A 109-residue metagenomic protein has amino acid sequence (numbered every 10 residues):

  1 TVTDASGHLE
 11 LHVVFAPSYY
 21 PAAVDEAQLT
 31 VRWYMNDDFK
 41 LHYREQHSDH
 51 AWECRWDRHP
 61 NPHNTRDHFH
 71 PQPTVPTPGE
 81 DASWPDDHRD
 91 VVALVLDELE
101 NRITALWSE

Functional and structural regions predicted by a protein language model:
T1-Q28, Y34-N36: Negatively charged, low-complexity tracts enriched in Asp/Glu with abundant Ser/Thr
Y19-Q28, C54-F69, T77, L96 (+1 more regions): Acidic, Ser/Thr/Gly/Pro-rich low-complexity intrinsically disordered regions that serve as flexible linkers
A22-M35, D81-A93: Short, surface-exposed, charge-dense and proline/glycine-enriched linear segments
R32-D37, Y43, E98, A105: Generic detector of bulky aromatic hydrophobic side chains
D38-R89: An exposed acidic His-Trp-rich patch
T77-E109: Well-ordered alpha/beta subsegment
